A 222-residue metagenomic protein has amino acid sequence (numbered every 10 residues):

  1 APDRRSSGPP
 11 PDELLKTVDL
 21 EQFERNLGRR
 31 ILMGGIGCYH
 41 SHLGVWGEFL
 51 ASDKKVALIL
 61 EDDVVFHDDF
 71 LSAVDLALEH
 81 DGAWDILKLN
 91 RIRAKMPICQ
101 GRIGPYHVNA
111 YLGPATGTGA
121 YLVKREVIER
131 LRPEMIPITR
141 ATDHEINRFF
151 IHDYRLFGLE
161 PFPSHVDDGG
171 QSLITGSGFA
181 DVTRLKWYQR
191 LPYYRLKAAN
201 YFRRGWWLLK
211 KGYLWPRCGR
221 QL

Functional and structural regions predicted by a protein language model:
A1-L60, V64-L222: An acidic/histidine-cluster motif and surrounding catalytic segment that typifies divalent-metal-assisted enzyme active
